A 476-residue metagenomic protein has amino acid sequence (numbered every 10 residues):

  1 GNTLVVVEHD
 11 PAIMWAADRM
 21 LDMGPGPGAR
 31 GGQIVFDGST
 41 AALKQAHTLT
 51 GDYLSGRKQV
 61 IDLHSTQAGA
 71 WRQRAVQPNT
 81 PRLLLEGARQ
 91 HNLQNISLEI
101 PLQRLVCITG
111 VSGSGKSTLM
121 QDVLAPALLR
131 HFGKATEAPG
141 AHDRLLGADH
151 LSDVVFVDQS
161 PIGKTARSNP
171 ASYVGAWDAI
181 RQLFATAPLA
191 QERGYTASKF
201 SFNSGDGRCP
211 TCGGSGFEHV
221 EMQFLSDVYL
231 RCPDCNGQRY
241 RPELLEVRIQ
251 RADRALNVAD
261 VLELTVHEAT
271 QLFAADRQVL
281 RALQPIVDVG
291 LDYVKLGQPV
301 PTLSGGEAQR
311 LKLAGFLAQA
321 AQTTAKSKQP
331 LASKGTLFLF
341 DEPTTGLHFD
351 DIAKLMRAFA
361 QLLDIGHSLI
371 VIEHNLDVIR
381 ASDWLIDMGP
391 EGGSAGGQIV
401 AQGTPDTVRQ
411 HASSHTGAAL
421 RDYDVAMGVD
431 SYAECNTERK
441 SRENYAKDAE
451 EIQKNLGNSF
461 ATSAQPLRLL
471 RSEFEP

Functional and structural regions predicted by a protein language model:
G1-N436, D448, P466-P476: Conserved phosphate-binding elements of NTP-dependent enzyme cores
K440-F460, R468-R471: Arg/Gly-rich low-complexity intrinsically disordered repeat tracts
